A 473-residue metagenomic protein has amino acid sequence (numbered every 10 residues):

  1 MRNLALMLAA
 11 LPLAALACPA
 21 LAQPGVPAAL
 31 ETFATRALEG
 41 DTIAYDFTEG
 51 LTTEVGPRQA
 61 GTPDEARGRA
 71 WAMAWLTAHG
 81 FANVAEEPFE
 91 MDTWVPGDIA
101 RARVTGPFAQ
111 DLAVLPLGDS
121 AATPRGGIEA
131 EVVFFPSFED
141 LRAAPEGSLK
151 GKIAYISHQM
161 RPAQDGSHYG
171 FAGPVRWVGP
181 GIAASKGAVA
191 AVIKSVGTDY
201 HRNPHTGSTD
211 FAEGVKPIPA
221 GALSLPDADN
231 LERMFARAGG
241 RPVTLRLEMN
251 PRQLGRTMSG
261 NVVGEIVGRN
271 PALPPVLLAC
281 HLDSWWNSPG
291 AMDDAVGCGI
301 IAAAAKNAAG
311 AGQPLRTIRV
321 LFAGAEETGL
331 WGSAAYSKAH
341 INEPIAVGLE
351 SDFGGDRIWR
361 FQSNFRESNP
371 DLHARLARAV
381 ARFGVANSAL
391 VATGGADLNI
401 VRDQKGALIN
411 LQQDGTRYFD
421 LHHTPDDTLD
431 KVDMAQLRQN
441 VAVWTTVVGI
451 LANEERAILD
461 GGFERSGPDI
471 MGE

Functional and structural regions predicted by a protein language model:
A5-P19: Bacterial N-terminal signal peptides
V26-L30, L38-G40, E49, T53-I153 (+1 more regions): Noncatalytic luminal/extracellular "stalk/propeptide" segments of secretory-pathway proteins
A28-L30, T105, Q110-E146, T209-A291 (+3 more regions): Soluble metallo-hydrolase cores and metallopeptidase-like ectodomains found primarily in the secretory/periplasmic
L30-E39, T53-D64, A100, A130-F135 (+8 more regions): Second-shell loop/turn segments in exported
G40-V55, Q59-E65, M73-H79, N83 (+6 more regions): Catalytic-core environment of secreted peptidases
T62, L112-P219, P289, N387: Extracellular/luminal Protease-associated
A109-D111, I218-A220, A228-D229, P271 (+3 more regions): Metal-dependent peptidase/peptidase-like ectodomains
A184, A190, K194-S195, E213 (+3 more regions): Active-site-adjacent substrate-binding region of metalloamidase/peptidase-like peptide-processing proteins
